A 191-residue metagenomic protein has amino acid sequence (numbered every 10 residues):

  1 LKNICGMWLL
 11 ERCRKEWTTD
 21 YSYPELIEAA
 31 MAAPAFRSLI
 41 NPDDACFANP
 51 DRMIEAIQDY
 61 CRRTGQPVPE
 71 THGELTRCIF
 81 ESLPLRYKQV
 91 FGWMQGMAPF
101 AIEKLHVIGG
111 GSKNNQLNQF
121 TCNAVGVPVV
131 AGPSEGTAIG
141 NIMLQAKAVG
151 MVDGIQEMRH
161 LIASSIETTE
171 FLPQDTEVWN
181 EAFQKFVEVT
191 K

Functional and structural regions predicted by a protein language model:
L1-K104, K113-T137, M143-K191: Active-site core segments that coordinate phosphate-bearing ligands/cofactors across diverse enzyme families
G110: Glycine-rich Rossmann-fold phosphate-binding loop(s) that bind the pyrophosphate of adenine dinucleotide cofactors
